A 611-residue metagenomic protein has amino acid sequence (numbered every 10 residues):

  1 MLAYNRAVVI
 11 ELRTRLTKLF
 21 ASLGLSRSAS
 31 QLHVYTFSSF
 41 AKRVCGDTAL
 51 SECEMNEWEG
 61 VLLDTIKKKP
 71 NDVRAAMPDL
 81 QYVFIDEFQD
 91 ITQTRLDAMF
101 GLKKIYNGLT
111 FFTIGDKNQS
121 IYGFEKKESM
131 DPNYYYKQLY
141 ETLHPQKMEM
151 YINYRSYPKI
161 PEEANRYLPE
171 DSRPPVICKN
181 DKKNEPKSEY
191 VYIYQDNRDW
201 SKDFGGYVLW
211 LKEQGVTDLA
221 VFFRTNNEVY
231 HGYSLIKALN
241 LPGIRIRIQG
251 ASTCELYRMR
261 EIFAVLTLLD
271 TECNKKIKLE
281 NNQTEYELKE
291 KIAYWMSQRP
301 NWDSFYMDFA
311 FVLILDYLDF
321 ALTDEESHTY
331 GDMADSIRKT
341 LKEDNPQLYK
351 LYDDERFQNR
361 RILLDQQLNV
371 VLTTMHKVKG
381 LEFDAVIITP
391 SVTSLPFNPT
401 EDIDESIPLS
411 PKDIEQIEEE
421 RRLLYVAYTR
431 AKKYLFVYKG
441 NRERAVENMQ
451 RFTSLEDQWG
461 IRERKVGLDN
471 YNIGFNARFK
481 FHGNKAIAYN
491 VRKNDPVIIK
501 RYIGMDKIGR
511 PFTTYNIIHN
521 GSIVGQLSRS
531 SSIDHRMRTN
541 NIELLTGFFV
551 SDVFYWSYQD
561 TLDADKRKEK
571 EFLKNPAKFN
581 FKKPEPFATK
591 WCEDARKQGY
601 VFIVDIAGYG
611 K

Functional and structural regions predicted by a protein language model:
M1-T48, T429: P-loop NTPase Walker
R6, V216-E418, Y434: Core RecA-like ATPase module of SF1/SF2 helicases and allied nucleic-acid translocases
R6-V9, S39-A41, K117-I121, K127-S129 (+6 more regions): Conserved nucleotide-binding/hydrolysis micro-motifs of P-loop NTPases
H33-M130, I152, K379-G380, A385: Conserved helicase NTPase motor core
D97-K183: Conserved RecA-like helicase ATPase core segment that couples NTP binding/hydrolysis to strand translocation
H144-Q146, I152-I244, N359: Helicase P-loop NTPase motor core
P399-E401, S406-K480: Accessory/regulatory regions of helicases
R444-K611: Conserved active-site motif detector
